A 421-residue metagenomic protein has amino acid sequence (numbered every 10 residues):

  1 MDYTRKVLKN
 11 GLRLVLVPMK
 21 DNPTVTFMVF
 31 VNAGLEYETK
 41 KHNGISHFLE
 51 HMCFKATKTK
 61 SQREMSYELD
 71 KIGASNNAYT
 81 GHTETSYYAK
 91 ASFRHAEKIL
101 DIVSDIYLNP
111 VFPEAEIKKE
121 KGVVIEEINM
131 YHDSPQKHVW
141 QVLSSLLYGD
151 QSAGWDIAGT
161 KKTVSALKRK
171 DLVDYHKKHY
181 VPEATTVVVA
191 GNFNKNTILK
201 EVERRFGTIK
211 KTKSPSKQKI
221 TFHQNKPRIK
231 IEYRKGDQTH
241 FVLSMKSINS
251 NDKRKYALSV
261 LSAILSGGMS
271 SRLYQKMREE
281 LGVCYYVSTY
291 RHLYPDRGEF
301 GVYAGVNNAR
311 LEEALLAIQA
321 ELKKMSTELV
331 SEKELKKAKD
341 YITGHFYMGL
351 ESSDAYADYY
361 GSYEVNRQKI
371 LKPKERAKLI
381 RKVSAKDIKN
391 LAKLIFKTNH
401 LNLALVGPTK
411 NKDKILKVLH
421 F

Functional and structural regions predicted by a protein language model:
D2-Y3, V7, P18, Q62-S214 (+7 more regions): Charge-rich, well-structured scaffold segments of protease-associated domains
G11, P18-L69, L143, Y180 (+3 more regions): Active/ligand-binding-proximal structured segments within catalytic/core domains that scaffold catalytic residues
P227-R228: Flexible, small-/acidic-enriched active-site or ligand-binding loops
